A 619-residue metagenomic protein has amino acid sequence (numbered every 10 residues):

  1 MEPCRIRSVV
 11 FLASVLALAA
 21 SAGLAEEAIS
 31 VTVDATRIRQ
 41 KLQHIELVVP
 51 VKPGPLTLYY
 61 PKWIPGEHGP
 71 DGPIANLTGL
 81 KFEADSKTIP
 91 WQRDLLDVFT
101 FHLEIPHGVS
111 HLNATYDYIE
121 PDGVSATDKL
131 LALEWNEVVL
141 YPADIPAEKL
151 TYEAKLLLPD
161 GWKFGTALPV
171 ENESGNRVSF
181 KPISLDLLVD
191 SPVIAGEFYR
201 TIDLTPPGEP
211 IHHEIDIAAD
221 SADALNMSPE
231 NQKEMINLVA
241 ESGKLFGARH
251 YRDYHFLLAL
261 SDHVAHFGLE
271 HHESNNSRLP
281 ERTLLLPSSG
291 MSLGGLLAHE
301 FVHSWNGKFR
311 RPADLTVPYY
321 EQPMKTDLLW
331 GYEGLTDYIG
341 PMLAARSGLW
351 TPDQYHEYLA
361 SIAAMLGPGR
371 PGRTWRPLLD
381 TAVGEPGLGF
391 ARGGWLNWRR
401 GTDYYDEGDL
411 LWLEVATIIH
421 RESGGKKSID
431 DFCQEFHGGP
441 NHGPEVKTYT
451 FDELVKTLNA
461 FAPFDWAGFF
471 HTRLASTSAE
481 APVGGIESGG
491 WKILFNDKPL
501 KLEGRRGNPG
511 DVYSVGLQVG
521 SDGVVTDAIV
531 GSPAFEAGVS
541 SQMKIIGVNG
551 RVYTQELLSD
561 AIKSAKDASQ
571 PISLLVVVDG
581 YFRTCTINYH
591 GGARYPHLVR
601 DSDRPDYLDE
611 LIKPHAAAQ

Functional and structural regions predicted by a protein language model:
M1-I6: N-terminal secretory signal peptides that target proteins for export/translocation
V9-A20: Bacterial N-terminal signal peptides
S21-A25: Sec/Tat signal peptide C-region and signal peptidase I cleavage site
E26-I64: Early extracytoplasmic/domain-onset interaction patches
T36, V48-P50, P65, P70-R252 (+1 more regions): Non-catalytic architectural context of zinc metalloproteases
D203-L329: Juxtacatalytic substrate-recognition/specificity segment
N275-L284, F309-R310, E321-T374: Post-HExxH zinc-binding segment in Zn-dependent metallohydrolases
G340-P341, W350-Q619: C-terminal recognition in membrane/secretory proteostasis and scaffolding
